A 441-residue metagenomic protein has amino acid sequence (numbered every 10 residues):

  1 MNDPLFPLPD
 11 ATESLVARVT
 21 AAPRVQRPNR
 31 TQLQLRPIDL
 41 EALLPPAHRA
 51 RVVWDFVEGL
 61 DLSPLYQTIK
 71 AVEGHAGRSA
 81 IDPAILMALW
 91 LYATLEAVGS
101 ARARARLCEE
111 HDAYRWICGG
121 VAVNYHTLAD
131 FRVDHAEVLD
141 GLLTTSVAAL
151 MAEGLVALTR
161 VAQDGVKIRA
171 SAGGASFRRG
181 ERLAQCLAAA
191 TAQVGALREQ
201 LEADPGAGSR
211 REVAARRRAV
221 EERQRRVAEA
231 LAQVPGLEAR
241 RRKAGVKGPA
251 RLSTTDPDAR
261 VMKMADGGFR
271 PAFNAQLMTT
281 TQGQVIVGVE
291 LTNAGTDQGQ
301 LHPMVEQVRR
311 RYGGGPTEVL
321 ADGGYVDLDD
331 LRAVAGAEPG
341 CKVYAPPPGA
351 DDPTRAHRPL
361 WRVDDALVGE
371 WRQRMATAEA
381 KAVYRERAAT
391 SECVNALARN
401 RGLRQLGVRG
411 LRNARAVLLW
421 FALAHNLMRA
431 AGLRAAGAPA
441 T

Functional and structural regions predicted by a protein language model:
M1-L15, L33-L35, H75, A97-E110 (+1 more regions): Anion-binding and metal-coordination hotspots
N2-R51: Hydrophobic alpha-helical membrane-insertion signals
A22-V25, E73-A76, A382: A ubiquitous short alpha-helical element
D39, I85-L91, T127, T145: A general alpha-helix detector
L44-L91, E96: Basic, short loop/linker segments at the boundary and entry of helix-turn-helix/winged-helix-like folds
R115-C118: Aromatic-lined, polymer-binding surfaces characteristic of secreted/periplasmic polysaccharide-degrading enzymes
